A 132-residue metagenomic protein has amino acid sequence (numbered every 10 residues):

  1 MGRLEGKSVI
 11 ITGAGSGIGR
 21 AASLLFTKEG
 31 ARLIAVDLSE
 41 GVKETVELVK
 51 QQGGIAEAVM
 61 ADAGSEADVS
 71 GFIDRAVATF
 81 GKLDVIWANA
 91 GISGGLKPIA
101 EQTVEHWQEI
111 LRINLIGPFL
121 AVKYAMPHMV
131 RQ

Functional and structural regions predicted by a protein language model:
M1-I10: Flexible N-terminal pre-Rossmann segment of NAD(P)-dependent oxidoreductases
G15-S16: Conserved glycine-rich cofactor-binding loop
E29-E44: Conserved glycine-rich Rossmann-like NAD(P)H-binding loop of the short-chain dehydrogenase/reductase
M60-F72, V104: The beta1-alpha1 cofactor-binding region of Rossmann-like NAD(H)/NADP(H)-dependent oxidoreductases
N89-G95: Conserved NAD(P)H cofactor-binding loop of Rossmann-fold oxidoreductase domains
K97-I99, H106-Q108: Substrate-binding pocket helix/loop in short-chain dehydrogenase/reductase
V122-K123: A short, exposed helix-loop element centered on a Lys and neighboring polar residues
